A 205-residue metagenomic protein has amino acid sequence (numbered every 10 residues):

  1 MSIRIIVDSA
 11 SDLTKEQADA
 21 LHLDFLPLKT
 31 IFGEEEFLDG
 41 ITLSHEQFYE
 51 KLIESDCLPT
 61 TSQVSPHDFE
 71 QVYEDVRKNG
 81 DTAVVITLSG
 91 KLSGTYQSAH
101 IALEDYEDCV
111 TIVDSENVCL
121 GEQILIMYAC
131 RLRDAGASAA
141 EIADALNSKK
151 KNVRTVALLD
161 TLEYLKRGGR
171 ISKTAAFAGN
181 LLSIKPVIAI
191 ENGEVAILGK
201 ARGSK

Functional and structural regions predicted by a protein language model:
I3-R4, A10-A20, D24, K29 (+4 more regions): Mixed-charge interfacial surface used for oligomerization/domain docking and macromolecular partner engagement
E36-E107: Class I S-adenosyl-L-methionine
